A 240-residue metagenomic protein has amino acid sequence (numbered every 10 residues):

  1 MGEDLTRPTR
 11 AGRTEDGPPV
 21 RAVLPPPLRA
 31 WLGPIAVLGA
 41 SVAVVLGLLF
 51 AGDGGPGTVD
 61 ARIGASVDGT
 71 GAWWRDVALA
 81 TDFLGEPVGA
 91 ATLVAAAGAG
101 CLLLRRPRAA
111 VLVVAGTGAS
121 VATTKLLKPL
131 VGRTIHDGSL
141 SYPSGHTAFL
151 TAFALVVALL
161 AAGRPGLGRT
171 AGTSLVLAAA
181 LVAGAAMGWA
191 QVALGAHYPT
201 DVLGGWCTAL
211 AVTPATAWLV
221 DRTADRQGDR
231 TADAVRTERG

Functional and structural regions predicted by a protein language model:
M1-A36, G166-T173, W218-G240: Actinobacteria-biased recognition of intrinsically disordered, low-complexity terminal regions
G2-G89, L93, K128-I135: N-terminal transmembrane-helix/juxtamembrane module of multi-pass inner/ER membrane proteins
R29-S41, V94-A119: Interfacial segments of alpha-helical transmembrane regions
L32-A36, A91, A110-A115, S174-L181 (+2 more regions): Hydrophobic alpha-helical transmembrane segments
W74-D76, A91-A99, A183-G188: Hydrophobic, membrane-inserted alpha-helices
D82-R105, A161: Hydrophobic alpha-helical transmembrane segments
V111-V131, S174-W189: Small-polar-interrupted transmembrane alpha-helices in polytopic inner-membrane proteins
T134-P143, T147-G240: Membrane-embedded catalytic cores of phosphoryl/pyrophosphoryl-handling enzymes
